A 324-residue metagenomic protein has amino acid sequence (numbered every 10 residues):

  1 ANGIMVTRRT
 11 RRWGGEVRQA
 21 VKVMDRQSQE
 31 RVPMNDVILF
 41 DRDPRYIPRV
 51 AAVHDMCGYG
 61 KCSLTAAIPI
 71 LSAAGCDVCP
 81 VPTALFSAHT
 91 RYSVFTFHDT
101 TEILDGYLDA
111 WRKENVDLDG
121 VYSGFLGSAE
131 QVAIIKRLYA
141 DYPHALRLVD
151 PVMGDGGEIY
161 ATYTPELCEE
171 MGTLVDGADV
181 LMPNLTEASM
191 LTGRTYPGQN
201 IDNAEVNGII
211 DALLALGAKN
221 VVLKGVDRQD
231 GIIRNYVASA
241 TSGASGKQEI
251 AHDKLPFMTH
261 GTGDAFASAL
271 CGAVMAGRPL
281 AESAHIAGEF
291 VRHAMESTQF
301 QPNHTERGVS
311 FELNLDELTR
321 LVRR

Functional and structural regions predicted by a protein language model:
N2-T10: Extreme N-terminal basic, low-complexity initiation segments that serve as generic localization/processing leaders
N35-V149, M153-A161, F311-R323: Conserved N-terminal subdomain of the carbohydrate kinase-like
I47, A281-R324: Charged C-terminal helix
G58-Y59, K247-G261: Short pre-catalytic strand/loop immediately N-terminal to key active-site residues, enriched for Gly-Thr
T162-K247: Conserved phosphate/ATP/ADP-binding segment of small-molecule kinases
M190, F257-L280, A284: Short, small-residue alpha-helix embedded
Y196-E205, M275-H285: Short, charged, surface-exposed loops that flank catalytic or proteolytic processing sites
